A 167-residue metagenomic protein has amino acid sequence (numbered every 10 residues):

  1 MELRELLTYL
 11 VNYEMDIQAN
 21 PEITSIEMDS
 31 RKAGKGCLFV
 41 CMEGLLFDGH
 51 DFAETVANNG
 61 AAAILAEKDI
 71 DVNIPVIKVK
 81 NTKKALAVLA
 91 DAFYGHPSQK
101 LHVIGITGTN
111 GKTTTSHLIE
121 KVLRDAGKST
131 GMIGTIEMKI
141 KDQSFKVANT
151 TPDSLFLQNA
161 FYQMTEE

Functional and structural regions predicted by a protein language model:
M1-V88: N-terminal leader/targeting and accessory segments in enzymes
L10, L86-E167: Phosphate-binding loop of NTP-binding sites
